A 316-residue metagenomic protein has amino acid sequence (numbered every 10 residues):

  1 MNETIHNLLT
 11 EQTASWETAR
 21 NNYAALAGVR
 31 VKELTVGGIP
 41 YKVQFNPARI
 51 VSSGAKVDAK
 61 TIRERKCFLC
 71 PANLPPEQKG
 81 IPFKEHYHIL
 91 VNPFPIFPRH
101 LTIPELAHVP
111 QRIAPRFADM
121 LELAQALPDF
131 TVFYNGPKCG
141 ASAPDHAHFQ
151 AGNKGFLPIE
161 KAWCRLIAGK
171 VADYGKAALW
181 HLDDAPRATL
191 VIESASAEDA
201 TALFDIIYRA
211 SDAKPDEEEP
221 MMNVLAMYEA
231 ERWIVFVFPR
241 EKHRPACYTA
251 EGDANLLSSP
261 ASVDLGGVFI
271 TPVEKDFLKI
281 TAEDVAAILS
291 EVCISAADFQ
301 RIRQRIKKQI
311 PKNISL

Functional and structural regions predicted by a protein language model:
M1-D119, S142, K154-A188, A197-L316: Active-site microenvironments that recognize anionic phosphate/pyrophosphate groups
R112-A114, A124-L127: Helix-hairpin-helix/helix-loop-helix acidic hairpins
Q125-T131, K214-E219: Short secondary-structure junctions
A126-E160: Active-site beta-strand/loop microenvironment that shapes enzyme catalytic pockets
L190-I192: Short, well-ordered beta-strand elements within core beta-sheets of diverse protein domains
